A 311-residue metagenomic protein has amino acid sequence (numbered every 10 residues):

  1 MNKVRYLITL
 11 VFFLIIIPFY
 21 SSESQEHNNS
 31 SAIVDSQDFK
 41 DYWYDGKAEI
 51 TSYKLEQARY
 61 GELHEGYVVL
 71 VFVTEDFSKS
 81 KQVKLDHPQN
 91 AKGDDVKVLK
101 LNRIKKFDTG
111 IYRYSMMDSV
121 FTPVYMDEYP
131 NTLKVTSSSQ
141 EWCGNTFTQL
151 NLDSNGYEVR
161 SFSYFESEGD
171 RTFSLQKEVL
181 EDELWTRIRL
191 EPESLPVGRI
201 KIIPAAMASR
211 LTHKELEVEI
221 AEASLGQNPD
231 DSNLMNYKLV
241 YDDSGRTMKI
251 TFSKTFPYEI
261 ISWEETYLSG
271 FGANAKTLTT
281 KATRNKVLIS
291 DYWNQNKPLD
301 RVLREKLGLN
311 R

Functional and structural regions predicted by a protein language model:
M1-I8: Bacterial N-terminal signal peptides that target proteins for export
T9-P18: Bacterial N-terminal signal peptides
L14, Q176, D230-S232: Generic secretory/membrane-interface signal
Y20-E23: N-terminal Sec signal peptide cleavage junction
E26-S154, E193-R311: Acidic, serine/threonine-rich low-complexity disordered tracts
N151-I200: Surface-exposed beta-loop interaction hotspot
